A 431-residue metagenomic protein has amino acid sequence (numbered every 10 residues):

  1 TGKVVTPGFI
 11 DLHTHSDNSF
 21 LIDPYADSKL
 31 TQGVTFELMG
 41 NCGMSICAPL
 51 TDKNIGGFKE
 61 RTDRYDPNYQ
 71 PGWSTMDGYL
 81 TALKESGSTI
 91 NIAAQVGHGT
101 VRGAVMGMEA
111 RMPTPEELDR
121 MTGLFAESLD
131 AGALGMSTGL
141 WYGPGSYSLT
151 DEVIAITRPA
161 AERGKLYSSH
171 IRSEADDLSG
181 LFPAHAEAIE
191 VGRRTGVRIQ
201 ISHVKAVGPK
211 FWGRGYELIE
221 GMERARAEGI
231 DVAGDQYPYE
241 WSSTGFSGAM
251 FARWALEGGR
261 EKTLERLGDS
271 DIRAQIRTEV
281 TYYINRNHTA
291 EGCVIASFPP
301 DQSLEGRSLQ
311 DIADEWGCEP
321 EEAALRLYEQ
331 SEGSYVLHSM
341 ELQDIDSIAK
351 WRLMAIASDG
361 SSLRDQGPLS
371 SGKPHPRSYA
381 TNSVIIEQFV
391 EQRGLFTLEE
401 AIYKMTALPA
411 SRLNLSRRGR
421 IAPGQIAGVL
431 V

Functional and structural regions predicted by a protein language model:
T1-G40: Replace "His-x-His-based motif
G2, H13, G33, I92 (+9 more regions): Divalent metal-coordination and catalytic microenvironments
T6-H13, L38-N41, S168-I171, S202 (+1 more regions): Active-site neighborhood of phospho(di)ester-bond hydrolases with catalytic His/Asp-centered motifs
H13, L140-S146, S173-L178, V204-F211 (+3 more regions): Conserved short loop/turn motifs at secondary-structure junctions
T35, C42-R194: Hydrophobic, small-residue-rich alpha-helical packing segments that form membrane-like cores
Y79-L83, S88-N91, Q95-P115, M121-Y142 (+3 more regions): Active-site neighborhoods of metal-dependent hydrolases
Q310, Y335-I345, Q392-I402, A410-V431: Acidic, glycine-enriched loop/beta-strand segments at the rims of small-molecule binding/catalytic pockets
